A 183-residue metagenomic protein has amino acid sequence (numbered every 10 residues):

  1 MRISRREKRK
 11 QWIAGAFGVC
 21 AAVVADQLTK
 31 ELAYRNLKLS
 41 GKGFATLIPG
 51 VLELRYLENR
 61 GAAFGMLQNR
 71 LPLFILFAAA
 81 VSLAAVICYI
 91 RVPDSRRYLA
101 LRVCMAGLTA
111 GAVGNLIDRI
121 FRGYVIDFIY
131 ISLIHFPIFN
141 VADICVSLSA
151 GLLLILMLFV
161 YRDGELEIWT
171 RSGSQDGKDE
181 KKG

Functional and structural regions predicted by a protein language model:
M1-G183: Alpha-helical transmembrane bundles and membrane-interface segments of multipass inner-membrane proteins
